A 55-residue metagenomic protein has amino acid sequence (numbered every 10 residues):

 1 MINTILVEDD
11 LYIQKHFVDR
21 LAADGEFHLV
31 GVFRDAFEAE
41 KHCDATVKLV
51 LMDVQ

Functional and structural regions predicted by a protein language model:
M1-N3, Y12: Non-catalytic signal-transmission and effector/linker regions of two-component phosphorelay proteins
E8: Conserved acidic carboxylate
Y12-A23: Amphipathic alpha1 helix at the N-terminus of the CheY-like receiver
V18, V32-L49: Acidic, metal-coordinating helix/loop segments flanking the phosphotransfer/catalytic sites of two-component signaling
G25-V30: A generic structural motif
D53-Q55: Active-site residues of response regulator receiver
